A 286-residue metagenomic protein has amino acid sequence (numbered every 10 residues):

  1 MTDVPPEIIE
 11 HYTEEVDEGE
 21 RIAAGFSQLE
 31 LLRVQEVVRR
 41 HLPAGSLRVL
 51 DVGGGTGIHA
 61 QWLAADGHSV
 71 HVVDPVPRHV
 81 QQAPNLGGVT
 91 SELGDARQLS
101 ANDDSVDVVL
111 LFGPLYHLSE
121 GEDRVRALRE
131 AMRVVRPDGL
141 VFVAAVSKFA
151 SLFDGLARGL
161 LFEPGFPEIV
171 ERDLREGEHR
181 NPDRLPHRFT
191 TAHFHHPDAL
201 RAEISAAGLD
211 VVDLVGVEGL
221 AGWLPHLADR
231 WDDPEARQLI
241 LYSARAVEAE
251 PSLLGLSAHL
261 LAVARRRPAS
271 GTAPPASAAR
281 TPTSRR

Functional and structural regions predicted by a protein language model:
M1-G45, I58, W62, Q82: Conserved class I S-adenosyl-L-methionine
L50, G57-Q98: Class I SAM-dependent methyltransferase SAM/SAH-binding core
R97-V109: A short acidic, Gly/Pro-enriched loop at the edge of an enzyme's catalytic core that lines a small-molecule cofactor
D107-E122: A short SAM/SAH-binding and catalytic strip from SAM-dependent methyltransferases
L118, R184-D198: Acceptor-substrate binding/catalytic loop of class I
V125-P137: A short glycine-rich, Lys/Arg-flanked "PGG" loop and its adjoining helix->strand segment in the class I
L140-D173: Conserved class I S-adenosyl-L-methionine
E203, A207-R286: C-terminal lobe and adjacent flexible extensions of AdoMet/dcAdoMet transferase-like proteins
